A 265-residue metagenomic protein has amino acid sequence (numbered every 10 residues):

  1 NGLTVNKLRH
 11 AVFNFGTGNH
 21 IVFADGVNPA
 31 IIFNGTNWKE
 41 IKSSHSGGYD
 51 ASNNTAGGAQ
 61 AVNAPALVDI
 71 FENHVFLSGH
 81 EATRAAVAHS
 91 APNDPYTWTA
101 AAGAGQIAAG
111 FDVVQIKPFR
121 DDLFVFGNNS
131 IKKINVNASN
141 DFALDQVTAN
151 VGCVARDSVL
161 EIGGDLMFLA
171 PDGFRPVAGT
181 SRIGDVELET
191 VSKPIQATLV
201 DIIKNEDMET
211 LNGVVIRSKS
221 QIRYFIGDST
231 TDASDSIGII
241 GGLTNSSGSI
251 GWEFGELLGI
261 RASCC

Functional and structural regions predicted by a protein language model:
N1, R84-Y96: Beta-propeller domains
N1-H20: Blade-loop segments of beta-propeller domains
H10, F111-C265: Beta-sheet-dominated scaffold domains
F23-G26, L77-H80, V125-G127, F168-A170: Conserved beta-strand positions in repeat-built beta-propeller and related beta-rich domains
N28-K42, P171, P176-G179: Short, surface-exposed terminal/edge motifs of secreted or surface/virion proteins that either
N34-L67: Asp-box/WD-like beta-propeller blade repeats and closely related beta-sheet repeat scaffolds
H45-G58, T99-A108, E187-D207: Surface-exposed loop and turn segments in beta-propeller and other repeat-based domains that flank or scaffold
A61-T83, I107: Solenoidal tandem-repeat scaffolds enriched in leucines and small polar residues
